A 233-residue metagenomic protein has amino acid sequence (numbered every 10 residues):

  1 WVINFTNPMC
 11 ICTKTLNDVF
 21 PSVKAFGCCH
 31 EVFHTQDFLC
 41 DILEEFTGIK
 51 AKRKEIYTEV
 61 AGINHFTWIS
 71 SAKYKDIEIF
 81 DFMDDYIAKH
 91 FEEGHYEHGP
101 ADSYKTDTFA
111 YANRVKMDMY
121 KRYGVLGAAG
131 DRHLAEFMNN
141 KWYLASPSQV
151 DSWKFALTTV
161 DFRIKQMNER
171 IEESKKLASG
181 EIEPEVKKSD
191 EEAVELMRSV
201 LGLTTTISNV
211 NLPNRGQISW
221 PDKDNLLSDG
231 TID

Functional and structural regions predicted by a protein language model:
W1-V19, K24-H30, Q36: Rossmann-like NAD(P)(H) cofactor-binding subdomain of soluble oxidoreductases
P8, E44, L201: Residue-level marker of positions within ordered structural domains that often coincide with functionally constrained
N17-V23, I42-E44, K73-I77: Short secondary-structure boundary/capping segments
S22-F26, F46-A51: Structural alpha-beta junctions
F33-E44: Short, flexible loop segments at boundaries between secondary-structure elements
T47-D233: Long, compositionally biased stretches enriched for glycine and/or charged residues
